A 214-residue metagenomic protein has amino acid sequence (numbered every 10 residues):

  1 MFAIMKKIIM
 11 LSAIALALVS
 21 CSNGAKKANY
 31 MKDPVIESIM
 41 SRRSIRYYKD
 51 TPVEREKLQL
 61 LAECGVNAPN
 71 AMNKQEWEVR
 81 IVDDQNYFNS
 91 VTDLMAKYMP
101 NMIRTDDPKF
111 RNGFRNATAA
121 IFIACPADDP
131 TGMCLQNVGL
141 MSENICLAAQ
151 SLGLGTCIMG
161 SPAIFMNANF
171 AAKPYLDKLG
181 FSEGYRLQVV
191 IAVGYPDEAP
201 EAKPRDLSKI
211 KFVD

Functional and structural regions predicted by a protein language model:
M1-M5: N-terminal secretory signal peptides that target proteins for export/translocation
K6-L11: Sec-dependent signal peptide recognition, specifically the positively charged N-region followed immediately by
I14-C21: Hydrophobic h-region of N-terminal signal peptides that target proteins for export in Gram-negative bacteria
C21-A117, F212-D214: N-terminal amphipathic, basic helical "cap/leader" segment at the start of enzyme domains
N23-M31, S44, F181-D214: C-terminal helix-cap and adjacent tail motif
Y48, D129-M133, P200: A generic structural signal for short coil/turn motifs at secondary-structure boundaries
G65, I121, A127-Y175: Small-aliphatic-rich amphipathic alpha-helix that forms the alpha element of a beta-alpha
M99-P100, R104-T105, R111-G113, A172-A202: A glycine-rich helix N-cap at a beta->alpha junction
